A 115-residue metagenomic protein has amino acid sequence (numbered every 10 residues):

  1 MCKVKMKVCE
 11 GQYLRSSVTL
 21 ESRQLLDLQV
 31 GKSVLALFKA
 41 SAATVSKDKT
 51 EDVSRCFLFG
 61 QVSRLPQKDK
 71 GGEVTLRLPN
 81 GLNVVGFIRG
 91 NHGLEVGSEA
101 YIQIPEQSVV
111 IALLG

Functional and structural regions predicted by a protein language model:
M1-K5, Q67-T75: Short aromatic-glycine-enriched beta-strand elements
M1-S17: N-terminal intrinsically disordered, low-complexity, charge/repeat-rich segments that act as generic
V4, L14, A43, V74 (+1 more regions): A broad, low-specificity signal marking well-ordered, structured residues that form hydrophobic/aromatic
M6-E10, F38-A40, L78, I104: Flexible glycine-/small-residue-rich
Q12-V18, L37, L82-R89: A short macromolecule-binding patch
L20-L65, K70, G90-G115: Glycine/charge-rich catalytic "coupling/switch" loops of P-loop NTPases
